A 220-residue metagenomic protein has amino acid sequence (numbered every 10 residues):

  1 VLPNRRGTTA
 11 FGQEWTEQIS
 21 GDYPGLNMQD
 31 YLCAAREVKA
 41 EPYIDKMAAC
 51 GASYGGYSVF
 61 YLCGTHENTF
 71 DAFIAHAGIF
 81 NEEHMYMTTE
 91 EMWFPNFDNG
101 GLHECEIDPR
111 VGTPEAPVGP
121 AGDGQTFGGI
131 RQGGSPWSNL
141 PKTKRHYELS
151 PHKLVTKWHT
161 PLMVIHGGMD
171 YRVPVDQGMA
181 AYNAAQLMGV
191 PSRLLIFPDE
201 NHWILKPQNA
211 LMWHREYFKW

Functional and structural regions predicted by a protein language model:
L2-W220: Active-site-proximal cap/loop segments of hydrolase catalytic domains
